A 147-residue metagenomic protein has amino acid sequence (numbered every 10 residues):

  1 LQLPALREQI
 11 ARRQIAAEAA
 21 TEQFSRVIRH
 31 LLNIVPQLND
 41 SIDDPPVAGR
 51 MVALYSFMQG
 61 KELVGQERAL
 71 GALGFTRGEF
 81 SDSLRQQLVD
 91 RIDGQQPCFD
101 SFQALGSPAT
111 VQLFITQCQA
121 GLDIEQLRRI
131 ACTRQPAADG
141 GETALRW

Functional and structural regions predicted by a protein language model:
L1-W147: Hydrophobic alpha-helical segments
